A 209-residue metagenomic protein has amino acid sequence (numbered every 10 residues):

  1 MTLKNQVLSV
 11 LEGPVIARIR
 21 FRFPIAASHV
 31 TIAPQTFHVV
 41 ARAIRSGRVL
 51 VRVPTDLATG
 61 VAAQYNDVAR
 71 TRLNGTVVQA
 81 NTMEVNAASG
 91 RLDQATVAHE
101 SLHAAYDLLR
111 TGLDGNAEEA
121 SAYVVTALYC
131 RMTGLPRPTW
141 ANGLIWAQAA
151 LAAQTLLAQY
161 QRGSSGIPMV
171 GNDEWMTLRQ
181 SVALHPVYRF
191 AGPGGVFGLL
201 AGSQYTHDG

Functional and structural regions predicted by a protein language model:
T2-N81, V85-G90: Auxiliary, metal-adjacent structural segments of Zn-dependent hydrolase domains
V51-V53, L92, T96, A127 (+4 more regions): Membrane-interacting helical modules
A88-L92, T96, G112-A117: Soluble non-cytosolic domains of exported or imported proteins
A95-L108: Active-site recognition of the HExxH zinc-binding catalytic motif
R110-G112, A153: Flexible, surface-exposed loop/gating regions in the mature catalytic domains of secreted/periplasmic hydrolases
D114-A147: Post-HExxH zinc-binding segment in Zn-dependent metallohydrolases
W146-L151, T155: Intrinsically disordered, low-complexity intracellular terminal segments
A158-G209: Pan-zinc metallopeptidase signature
